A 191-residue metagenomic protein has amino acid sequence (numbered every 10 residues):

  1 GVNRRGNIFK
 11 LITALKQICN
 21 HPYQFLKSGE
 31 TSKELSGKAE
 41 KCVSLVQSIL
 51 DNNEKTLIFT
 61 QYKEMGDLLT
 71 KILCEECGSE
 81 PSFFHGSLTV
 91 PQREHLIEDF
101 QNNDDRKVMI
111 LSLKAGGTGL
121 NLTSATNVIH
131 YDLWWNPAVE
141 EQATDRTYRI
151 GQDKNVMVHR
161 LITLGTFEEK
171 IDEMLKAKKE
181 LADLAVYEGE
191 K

Functional and structural regions predicted by a protein language model:
G1-L120, E190-K191: Conserved Helicase C-terminal RecA-like lobe
E80, Q92, K107-E190: SF2 helicase/translocase ATPase core recognition
